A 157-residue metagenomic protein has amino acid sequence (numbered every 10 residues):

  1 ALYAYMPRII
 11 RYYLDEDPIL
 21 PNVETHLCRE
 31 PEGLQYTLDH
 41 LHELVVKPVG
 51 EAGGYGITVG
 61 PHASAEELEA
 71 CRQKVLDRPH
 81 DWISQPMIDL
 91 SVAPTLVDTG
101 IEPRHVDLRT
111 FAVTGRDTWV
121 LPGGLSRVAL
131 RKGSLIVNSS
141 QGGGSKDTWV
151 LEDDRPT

Functional and structural regions predicted by a protein language model:
A1-T157: Domain-scale recognition of functional cores that engage charged ligands
